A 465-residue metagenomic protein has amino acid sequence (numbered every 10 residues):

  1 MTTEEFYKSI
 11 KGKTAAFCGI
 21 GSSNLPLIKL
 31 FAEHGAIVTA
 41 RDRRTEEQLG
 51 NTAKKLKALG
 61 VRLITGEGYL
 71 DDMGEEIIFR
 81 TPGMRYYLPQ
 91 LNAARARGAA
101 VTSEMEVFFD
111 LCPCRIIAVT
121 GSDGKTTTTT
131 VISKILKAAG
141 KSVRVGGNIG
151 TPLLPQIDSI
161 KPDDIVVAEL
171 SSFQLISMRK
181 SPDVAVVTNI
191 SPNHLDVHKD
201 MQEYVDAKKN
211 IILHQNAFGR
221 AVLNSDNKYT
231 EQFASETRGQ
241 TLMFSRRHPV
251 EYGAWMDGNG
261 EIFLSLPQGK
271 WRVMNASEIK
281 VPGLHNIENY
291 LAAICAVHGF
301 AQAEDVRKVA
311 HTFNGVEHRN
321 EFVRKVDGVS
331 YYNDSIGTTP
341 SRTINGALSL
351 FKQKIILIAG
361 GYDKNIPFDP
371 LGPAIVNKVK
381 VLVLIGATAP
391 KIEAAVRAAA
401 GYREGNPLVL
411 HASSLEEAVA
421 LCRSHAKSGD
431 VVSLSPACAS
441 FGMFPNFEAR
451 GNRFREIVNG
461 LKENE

Functional and structural regions predicted by a protein language model:
M1-S103: N-terminal leader/targeting and accessory segments in enzymes
T3-T14, N24-H34, S142, M274-K380: Nucleotide phosphate-binding/pyrophosphate-handling subdomain across enzymes that bind or process nucleotide phosphates
F31, I78, V119, N148 (+11 more regions): Residue-level signal for inorganic ion chemistry
I37-R44, A221-S225, I356-A359, K378-A387: Short internal beta-strands
T39-R44, I64-E67, T102-E106, R238-D257 (+4 more regions): Beta-strand->loop->alpha-helix junctions that form or flank phosphate-binding loops in nucleotide-handling enzymes
A53-K54, L371-G429, N464-E465: C-terminal helical cap/extension that packs against the catalytic core of soluble nucleotide-cofactor enzymes
K54, D71-E75, P82-S225, Y229-Q240 (+3 more regions): Phosphate-binding loop of NTP-binding sites
R62, E67-D71, P162-V197, E231-E278 (+3 more regions): Extended acidic/charged loop-beta regions that coordinate divalent cations and stabilize anionic phosphate/carboxylate
